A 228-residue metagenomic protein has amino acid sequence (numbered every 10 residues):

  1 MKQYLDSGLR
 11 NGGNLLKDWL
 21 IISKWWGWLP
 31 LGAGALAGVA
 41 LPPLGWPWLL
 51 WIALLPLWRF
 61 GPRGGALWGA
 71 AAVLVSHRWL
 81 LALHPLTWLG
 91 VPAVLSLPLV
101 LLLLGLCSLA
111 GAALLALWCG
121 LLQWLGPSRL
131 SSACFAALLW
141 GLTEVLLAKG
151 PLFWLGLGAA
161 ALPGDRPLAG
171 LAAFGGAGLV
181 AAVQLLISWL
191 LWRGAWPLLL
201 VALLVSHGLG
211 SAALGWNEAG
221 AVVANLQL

Functional and structural regions predicted by a protein language model:
Q3-Y4: Low-complexity, intrinsically disordered or signal/transmembrane-proximal segments
G8, G12-G13: Residue-identity detector for glycine
L16-L226: Membrane-embedded alpha-helical bundles of multi-pass enzymes that act on lipidic or dolichyl-linked glycan substrates
